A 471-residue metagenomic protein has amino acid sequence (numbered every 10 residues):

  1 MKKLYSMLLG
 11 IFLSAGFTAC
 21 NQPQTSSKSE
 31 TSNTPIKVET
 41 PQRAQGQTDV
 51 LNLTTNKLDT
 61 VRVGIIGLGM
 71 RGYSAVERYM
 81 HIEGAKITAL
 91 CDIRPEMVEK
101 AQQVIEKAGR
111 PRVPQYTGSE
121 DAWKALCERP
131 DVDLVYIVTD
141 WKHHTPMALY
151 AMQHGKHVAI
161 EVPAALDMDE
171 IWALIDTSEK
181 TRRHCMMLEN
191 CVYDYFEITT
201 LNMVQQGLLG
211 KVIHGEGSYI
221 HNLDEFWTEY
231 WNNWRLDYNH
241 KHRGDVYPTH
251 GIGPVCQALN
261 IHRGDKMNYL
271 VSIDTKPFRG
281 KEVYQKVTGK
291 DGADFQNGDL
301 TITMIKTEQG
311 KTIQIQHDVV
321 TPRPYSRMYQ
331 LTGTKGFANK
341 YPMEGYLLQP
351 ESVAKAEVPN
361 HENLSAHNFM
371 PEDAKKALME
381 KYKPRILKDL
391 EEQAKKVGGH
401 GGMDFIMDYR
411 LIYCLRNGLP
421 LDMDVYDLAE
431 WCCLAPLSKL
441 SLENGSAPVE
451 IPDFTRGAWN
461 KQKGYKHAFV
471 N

Functional and structural regions predicted by a protein language model:
M1-L4: Positively charged n-region of N-terminal signal peptides that target proteins for export
L8-G16: Bacterial N-terminal signal peptides
N21-A108: N-terminal Rossmann-like dinucleotide-binding module
N21-L51, S74, C256, P324-T332 (+2 more regions): C-terminal helical cap and adjacent loop that interface with cofactors, partners, or active-site loops
V113-L134: A structured beta-alpha segment of the ubiquitous adenosine-cofactor-binding alpha/beta core
L134, D140-W141, T145-Y193, G207: Beta-strand-loop-alpha-helix segment that lines the small-molecule cofactor/substrate pocket of alpha/beta enzymes
T181-M186, C191-F295: Predominantly a Rossmann-like dinucleotide-binding segment in NAD(P)-dependent oxidoreductases
Q316-Y325: Glycine-rich phosphate/pyrophosphate-binding beta-alpha loops
